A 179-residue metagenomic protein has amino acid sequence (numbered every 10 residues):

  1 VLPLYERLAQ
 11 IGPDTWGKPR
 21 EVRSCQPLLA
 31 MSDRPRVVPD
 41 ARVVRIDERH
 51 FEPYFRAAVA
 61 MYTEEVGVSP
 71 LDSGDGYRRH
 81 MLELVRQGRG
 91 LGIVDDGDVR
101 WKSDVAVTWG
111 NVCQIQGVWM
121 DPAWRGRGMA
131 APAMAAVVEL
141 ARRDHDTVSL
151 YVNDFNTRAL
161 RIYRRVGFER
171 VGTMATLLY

Functional and structural regions predicted by a protein language model:
V1-D40, L177: Acyl-donor-binding surface of acyltransferase catalytic domains
V1-Y5, P122, L150-R161, T176-Y179: Conserved beta-strand-loop-alpha-helix junction that forms the acyl-donor binding cleft
L8, Y163, F168: Conserved active-site tyrosine of GNAT-family acetyltransferases
R34-L71: Short amphipathic alpha-helix that is part of the acyltransferase structural core
S69-G90, D104: Active-site rim helix/loop that mediates acceptor-substrate recognition in acyltransferases
G92, D98-V107, N111-W119, S149: Conserved beta-strand in the GNAT
Q116-P122, G126-R142, L160-R165: Conserved acetyl-CoA-binding loop-helix of GNAT-fold acetyltransferases
R170-T173: A secondary-structure capping/hinge motif
